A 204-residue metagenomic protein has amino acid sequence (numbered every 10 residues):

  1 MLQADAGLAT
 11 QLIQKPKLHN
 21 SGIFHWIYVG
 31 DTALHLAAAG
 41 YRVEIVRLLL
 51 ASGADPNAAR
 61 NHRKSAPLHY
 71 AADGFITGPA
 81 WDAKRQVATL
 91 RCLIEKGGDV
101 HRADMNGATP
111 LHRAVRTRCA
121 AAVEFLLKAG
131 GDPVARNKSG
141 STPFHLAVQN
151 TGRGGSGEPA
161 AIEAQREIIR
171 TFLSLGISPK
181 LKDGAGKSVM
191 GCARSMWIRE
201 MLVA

Functional and structural regions predicted by a protein language model:
L2-L8, Q14-P16, R47-D55, R91-D99 (+3 more regions): Ankyrin repeat domain, specifically the short helix-to-loop turn at the C-terminus of the second helix of each repeat
Q11-A33, A59-T77, A103-T109, R136-G152 (+1 more regions): Ankyrin-repeat boundary/"N-cap" motif
E44-I45, R85-T89, A121-A122, E167-I168 (+1 more regions): Conserved ankyrin/ankyrin-like repeat signature
Q86, D99-S139: Eukaryotic tandem repeat interaction scaffolds
A121-E124, K128, D132-A185: Ankyrin-repeat and related helical/solenoid repeat scaffolds used for protein-protein interactions
L173, S178-A204: Leucine-rich solenoid repeat scaffolds
